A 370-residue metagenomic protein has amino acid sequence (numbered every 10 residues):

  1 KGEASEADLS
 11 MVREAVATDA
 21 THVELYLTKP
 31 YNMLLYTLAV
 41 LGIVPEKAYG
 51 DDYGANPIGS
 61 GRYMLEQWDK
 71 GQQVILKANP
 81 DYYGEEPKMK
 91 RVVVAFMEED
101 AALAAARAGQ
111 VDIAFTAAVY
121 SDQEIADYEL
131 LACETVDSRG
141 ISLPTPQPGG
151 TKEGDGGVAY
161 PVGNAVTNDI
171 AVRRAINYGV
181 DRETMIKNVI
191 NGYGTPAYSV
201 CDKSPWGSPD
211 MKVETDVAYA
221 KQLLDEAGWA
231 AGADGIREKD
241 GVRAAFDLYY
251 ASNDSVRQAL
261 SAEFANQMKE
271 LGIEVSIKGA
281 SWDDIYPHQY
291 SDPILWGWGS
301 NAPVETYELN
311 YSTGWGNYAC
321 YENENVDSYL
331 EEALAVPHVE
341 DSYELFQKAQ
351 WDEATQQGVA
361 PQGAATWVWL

Functional and structural regions predicted by a protein language model:
K1-K29, E46-E66, Y120, D234 (+2 more regions): Surface-exposed, Gly/Pro/Thr- and Asp/Glu-enriched linker/hinge segments that connect structured elements
L9-T18, A165, I170-R174, I186 (+3 more regions): Extracytoplasmic/peripheral linker and loop segments enriched in polar/acidic and small residues with frequent Thr/Pro
S10, T21, P30-Y31, Y36-P87 (+5 more regions): Gly/Pro-rich hinge or "lid" segments in bacterial periplasmic/extracellular proteins
Y49-D51, P80-E124, A265, E274-S276: Ligand-site clamp/hinge motif
K77-P80, D137-V172, G179, N188 (+1 more regions): A bilobed periplasmic-binding-protein/Venus flytrap-type ligand-binding module shared by bacterial periplasmic
A106-R107, D112-T116, Q123-L130, N266-G316 (+1 more regions): Periplasmic binding protein-like
E134-V136, G140-V158, D283-P337: Acidic-aromatic pocket-rim loops
G163-A265, K348: Append "and occasionally in soluble cytosolic enzymes with long acidic Gly/Pro-rich linkers
